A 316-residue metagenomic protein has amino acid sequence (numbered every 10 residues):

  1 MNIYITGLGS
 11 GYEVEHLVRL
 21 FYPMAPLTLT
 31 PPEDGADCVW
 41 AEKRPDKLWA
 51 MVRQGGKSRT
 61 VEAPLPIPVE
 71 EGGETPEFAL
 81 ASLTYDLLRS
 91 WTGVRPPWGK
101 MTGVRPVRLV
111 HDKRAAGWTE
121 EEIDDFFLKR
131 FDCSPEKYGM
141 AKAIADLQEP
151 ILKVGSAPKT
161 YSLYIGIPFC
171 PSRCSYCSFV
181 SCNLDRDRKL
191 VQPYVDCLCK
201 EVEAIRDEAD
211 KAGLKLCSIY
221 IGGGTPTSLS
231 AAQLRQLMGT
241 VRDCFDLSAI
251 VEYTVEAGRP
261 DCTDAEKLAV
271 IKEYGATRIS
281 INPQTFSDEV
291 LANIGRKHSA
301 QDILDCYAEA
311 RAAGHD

Functional and structural regions predicted by a protein language model:
M1-P26, S134: Short, charged N-terminal beta->alpha structural module
V18, M24-G73, E77-A81: Short, well-ordered secondary-structure micro-motifs within conserved domains or adaptor modules
E74-R95: Accessory, often N-terminal, substrate/partner-engagement and coupling regions that sit outside the core NTP/cofactor
L88-R95, A115-L163, A212: N-terminal [4Fe-4S]-dependent radical SAM core
I165-S181: Local cysteine-cluster metal-coordination motifs and their immediate loop/turn environment, predominantly Fe-S cluster
S181-D316: Conserved non-cysteine loop/helix-boundary elements of the Radical SAM core domain that shape
